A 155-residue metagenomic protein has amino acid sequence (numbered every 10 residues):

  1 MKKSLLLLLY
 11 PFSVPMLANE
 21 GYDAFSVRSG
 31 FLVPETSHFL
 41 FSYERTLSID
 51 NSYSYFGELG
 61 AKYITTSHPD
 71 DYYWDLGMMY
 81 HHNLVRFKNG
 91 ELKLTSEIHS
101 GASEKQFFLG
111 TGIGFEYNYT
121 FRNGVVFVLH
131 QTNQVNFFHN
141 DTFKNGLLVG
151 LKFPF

Functional and structural regions predicted by a protein language model:
M1-Y22, F155: Cleavable N-terminal export/targeting peptides
M16-T65: Short glycine/proline- and aromatic-enriched beta-strand/turn motifs that initiate or cap beta-hairpins
D23-V27, I98, T132-N133: Extracytoplasmic loops and strand-loop junctions of Gram-negative outer membrane beta-barrel proteins
A24, T36-L40, Y73-D75, F108-G112 (+1 more regions): Transmembrane beta-barrel architecture of outer-membrane proteins
E44-L129, F153: Gram-negative (and chloroplast) outer-membrane scaffold detector with strong preference for beta-barrel transmembrane
N136-D141: Short, exposed beta-strand-loop hairpins at the edges of beta-sheets in extracellular/periplasmic proteins
T142-F155: Outer-membrane beta-barrel "beta-signal"
